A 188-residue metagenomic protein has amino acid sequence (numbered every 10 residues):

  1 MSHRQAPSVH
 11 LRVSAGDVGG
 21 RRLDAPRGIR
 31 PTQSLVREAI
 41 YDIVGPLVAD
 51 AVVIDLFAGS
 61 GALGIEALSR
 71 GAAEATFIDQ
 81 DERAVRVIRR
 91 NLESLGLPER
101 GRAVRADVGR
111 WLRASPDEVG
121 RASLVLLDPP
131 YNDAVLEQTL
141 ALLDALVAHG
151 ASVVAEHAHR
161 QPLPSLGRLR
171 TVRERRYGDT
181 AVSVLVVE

Functional and structural regions predicted by a protein language model:
M1-E188: Class I S-adenosyl-L-methionine-dependent methyltransferase catalytic core
